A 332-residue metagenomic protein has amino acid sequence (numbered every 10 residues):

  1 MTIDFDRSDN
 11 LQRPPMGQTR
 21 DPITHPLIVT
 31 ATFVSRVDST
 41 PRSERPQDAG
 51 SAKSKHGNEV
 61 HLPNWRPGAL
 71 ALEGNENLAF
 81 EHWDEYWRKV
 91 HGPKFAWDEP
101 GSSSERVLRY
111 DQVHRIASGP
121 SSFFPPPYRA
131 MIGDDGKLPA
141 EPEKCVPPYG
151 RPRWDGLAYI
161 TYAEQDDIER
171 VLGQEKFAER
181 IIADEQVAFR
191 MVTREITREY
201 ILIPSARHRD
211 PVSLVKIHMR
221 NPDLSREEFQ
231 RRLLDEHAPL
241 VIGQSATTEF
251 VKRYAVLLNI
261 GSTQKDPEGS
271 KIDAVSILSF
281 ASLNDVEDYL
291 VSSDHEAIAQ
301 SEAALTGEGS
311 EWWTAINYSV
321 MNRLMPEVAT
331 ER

Functional and structural regions predicted by a protein language model:
T2-R332: Macromolecular interaction modules
